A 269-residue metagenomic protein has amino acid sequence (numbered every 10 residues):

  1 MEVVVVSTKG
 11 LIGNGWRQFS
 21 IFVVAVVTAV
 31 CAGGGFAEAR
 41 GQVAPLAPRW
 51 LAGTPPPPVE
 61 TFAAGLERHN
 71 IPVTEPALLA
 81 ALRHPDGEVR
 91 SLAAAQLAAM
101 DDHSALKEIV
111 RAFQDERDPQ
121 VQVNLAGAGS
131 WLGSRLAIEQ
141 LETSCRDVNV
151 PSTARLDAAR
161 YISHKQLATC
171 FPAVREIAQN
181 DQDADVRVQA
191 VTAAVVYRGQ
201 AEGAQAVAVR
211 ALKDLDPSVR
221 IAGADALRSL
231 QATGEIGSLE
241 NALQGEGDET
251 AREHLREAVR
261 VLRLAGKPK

Functional and structural regions predicted by a protein language model:
M1-W16: N-terminal secretory signal peptides that target proteins for export/translocation
F22-C31: Bacterial N-terminal signal peptides
R40-W50, N70-R83, D102-Q114, S134-R146 (+4 more regions): Amphipathic alpha-helical scaffolding segments comprising HEAT/armadillo-like alpha-solenoid repeats
P55, P85-D86, R117-D118, N149-P151 (+3 more regions): Short inter-helical turns and helix N-cap capping residues of alpha-solenoid HEAT/ARM repeat scaffolds
V59, R90, Q122, S152-R155 (+3 more regions): Residue-level detector of extended alpha-helical repeat arrays and alpha-solenoid scaffolds
N241-K269: Terminal, low-structured helical/coil segments at or just beyond the last alpha-helical repeat
